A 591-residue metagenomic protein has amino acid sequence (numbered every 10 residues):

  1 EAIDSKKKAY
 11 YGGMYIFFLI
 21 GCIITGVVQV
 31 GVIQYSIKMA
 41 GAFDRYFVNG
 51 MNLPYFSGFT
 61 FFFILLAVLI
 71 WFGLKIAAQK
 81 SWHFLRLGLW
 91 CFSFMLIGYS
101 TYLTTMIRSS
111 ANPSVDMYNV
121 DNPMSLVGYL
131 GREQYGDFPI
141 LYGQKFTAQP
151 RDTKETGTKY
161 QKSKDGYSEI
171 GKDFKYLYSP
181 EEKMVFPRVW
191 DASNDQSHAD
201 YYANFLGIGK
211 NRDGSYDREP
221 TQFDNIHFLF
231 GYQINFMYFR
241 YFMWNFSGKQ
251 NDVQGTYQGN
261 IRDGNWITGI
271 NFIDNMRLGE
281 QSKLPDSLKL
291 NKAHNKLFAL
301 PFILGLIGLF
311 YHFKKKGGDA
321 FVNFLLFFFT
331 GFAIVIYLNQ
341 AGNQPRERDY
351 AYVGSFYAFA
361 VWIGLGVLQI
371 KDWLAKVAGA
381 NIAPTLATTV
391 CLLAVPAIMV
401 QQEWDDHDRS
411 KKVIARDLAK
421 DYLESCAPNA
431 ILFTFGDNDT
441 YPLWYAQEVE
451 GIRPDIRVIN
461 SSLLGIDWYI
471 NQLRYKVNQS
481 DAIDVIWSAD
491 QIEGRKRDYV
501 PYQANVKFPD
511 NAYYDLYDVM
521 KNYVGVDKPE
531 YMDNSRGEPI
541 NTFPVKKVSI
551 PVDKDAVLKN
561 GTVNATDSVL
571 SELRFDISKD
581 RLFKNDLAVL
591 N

Functional and structural regions predicted by a protein language model:
E1-Y352, F359-N429, W444-N591: ER/secretory pathway lumenal C-terminal domains and tails of membrane proteins involved in glycoprotein biogenesis
Y441: Residues that form or flank phosphate/diphosphate-binding pockets in enzymes that use nucleotide phosphates
